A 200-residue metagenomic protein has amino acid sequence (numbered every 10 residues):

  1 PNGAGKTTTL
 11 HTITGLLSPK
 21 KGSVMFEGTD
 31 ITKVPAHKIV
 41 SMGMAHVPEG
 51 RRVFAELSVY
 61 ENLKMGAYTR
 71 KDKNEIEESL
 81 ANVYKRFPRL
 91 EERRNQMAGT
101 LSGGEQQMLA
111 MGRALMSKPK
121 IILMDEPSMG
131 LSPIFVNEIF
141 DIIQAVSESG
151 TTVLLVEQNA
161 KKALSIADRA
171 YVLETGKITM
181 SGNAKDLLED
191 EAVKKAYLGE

Functional and structural regions predicted by a protein language model:
P1-E200: Glycine-rich phosphate-binding loops of nucleotide-dependent enzymes
